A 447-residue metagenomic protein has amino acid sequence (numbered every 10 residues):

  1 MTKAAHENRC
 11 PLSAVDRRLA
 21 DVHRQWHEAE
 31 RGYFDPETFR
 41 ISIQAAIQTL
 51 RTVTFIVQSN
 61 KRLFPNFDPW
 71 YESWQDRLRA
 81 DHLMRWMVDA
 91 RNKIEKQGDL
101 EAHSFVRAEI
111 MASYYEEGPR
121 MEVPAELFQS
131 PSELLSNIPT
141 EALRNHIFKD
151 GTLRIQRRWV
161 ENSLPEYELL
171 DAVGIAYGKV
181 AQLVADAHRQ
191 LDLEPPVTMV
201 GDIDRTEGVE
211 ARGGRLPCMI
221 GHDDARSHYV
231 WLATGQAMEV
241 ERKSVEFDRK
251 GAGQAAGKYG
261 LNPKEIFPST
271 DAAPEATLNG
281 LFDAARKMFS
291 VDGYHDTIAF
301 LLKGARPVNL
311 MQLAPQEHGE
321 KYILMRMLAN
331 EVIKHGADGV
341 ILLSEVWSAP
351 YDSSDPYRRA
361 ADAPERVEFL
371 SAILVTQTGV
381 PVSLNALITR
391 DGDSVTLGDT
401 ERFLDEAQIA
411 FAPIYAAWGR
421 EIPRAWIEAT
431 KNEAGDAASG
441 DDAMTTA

Functional and structural regions predicted by a protein language model:
T2-Q44, D68-N262: Acidic, Ser/Thr/Gly/Pro-rich intrinsically disordered interaction regions
D16-L19, H23, R40-N60, D292-A305: Short, hydrophobic, well-ordered secondary-structure elements
F55-F67, K96-R107, V308-Q312: Short, solvent-exposed secondary-structure capping/transition elements
L193-D204, V291-L302, D338-A349: Short glycine-rich, low-complexity/disordered patches
G214-M219, S227, Q236-K250, E317 (+1 more regions): Low-complexity intrinsically disordered segments
Y259-Y322: N-terminal domain-onset segments
